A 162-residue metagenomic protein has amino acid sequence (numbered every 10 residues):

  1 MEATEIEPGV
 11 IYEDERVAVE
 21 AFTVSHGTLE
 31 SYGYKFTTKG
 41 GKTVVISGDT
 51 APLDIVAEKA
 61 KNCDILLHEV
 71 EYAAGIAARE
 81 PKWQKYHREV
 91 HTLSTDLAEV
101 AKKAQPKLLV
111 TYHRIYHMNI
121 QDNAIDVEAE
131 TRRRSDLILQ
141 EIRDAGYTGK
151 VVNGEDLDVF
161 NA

Functional and structural regions predicted by a protein language model:
M1-K59, D156-A162: Core dinuclear metal-dependent hydrolase active-site scaffold
A51-K150, E155: Cap/insert and terminal regions of metallo-dependent hydrolase folds
